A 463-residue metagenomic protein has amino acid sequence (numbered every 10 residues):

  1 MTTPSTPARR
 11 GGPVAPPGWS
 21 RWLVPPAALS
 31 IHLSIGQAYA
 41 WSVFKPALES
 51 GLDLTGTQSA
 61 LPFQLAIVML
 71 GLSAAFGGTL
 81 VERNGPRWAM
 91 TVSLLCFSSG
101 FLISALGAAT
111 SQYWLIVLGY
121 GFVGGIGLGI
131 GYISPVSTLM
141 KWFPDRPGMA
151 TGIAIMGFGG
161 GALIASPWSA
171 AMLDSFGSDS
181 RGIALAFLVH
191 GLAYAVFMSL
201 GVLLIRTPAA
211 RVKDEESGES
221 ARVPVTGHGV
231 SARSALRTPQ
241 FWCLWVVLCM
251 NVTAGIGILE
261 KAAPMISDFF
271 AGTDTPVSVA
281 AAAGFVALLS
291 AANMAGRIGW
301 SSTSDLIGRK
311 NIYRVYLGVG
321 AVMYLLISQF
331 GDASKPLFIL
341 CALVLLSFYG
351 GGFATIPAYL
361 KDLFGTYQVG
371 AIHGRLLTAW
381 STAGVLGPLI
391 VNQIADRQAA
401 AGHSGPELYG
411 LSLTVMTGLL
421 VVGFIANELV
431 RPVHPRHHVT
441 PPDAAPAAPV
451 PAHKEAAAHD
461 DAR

Functional and structural regions predicted by a protein language model:
W41-P46, S166, R233-W300, G387-N392: Extracytoplasmic gate region of multi-pass secondary transporters
L48, G129-F143, A150-T151, G351-F364: Intracellular juxtamembrane helix-capping segments at the cytosolic ends of symmetry-related transmembrane helices
Q64-T79, A287-G299: Central cavity-lining transmembrane alpha-helices of secondary-active solute carriers, predominantly the Major
L95-A109, V319-D332: C-terminal ends and interior cores of transmembrane alpha-helices in multi-pass membrane transporters/permeases
R146-P167, G374-P388: Glycine-rich segments within core transmembrane alpha-helices of 12-TM secondary carriers
F158-A209: Helix-loop-helix hairpin linking two adjacent transmembrane segments in secondary transporters
G191-S220, G423-R431: C-terminal membrane-cytosol helix-exit motif in multi-pass small-molecule transporters
L248-G257, A281-I356: C-terminal transmembrane helical hairpin of 12-TM major facilitator-type secondary transporters
